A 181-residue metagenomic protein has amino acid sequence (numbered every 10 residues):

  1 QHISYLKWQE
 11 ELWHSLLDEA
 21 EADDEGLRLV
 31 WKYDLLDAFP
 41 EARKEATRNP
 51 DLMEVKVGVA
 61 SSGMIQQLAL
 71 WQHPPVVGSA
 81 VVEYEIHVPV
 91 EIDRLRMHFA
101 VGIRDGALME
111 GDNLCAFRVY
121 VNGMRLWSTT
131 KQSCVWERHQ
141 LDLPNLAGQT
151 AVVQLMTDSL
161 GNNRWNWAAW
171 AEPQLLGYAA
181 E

Functional and structural regions predicted by a protein language model:
H2-E181: Gly-Asp-aromatic-enriched flexible segments
